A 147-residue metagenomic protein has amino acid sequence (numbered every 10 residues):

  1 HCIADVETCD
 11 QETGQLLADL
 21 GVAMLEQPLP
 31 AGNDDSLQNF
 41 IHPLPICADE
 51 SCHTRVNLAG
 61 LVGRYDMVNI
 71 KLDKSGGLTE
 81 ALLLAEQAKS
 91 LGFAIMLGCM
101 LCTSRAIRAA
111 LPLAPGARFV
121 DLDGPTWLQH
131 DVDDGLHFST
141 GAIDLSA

Functional and structural regions predicted by a protein language model:
H1-Q11, Q15-D19, F138-A147: N-terminal capping/lid subdomain adjacent to the active-site entrance of alpha/beta enzymes
H1-T8, L20-N33, L44-T54, D66-G77: Catalytic beta/alpha-barrel core
C9-L17, T54-Y65, G76, L84-A85 (+1 more regions): Catalytic cores of alpha/beta
L16-A23, I41-I46, V62-N69, Q87-A94 (+1 more regions): Glycine-enriched alpha-helix->loop->beta-strand junction motifs that scaffold or abut catalytic
G32-D35, H130: Catalytic cores and adjacent flexible loops of soluble metabolic enzymes that perform enolate/carbanion chemistry on
L72-K74, A81-M100, G141-S146: P-loop/Walker A phosphate-binding loop and immediately adjacent motor/lid segment at beta-alpha junctions
G98-A147: Flexible C-terminal active-site loop/helix
